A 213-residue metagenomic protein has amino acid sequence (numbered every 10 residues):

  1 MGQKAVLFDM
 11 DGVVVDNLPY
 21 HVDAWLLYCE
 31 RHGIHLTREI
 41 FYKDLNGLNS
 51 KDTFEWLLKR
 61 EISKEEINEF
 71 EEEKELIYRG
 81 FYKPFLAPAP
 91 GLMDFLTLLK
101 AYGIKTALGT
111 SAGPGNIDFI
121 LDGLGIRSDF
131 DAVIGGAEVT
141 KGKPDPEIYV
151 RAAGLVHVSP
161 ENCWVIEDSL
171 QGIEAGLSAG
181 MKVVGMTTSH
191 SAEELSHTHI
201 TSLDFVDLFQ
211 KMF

Functional and structural regions predicted by a protein language model:
M1-K4, T97-K100, G113-F213: Asp-based, Mg2+/Mn2+-dependent phosphohydrolase catalytic module
M1-K43: Active-site neighborhood of HAD-like aspartate-dependent phosphohydrolases
V14, K43, T106-G109, K141 (+1 more regions): Conserved SAM-binding loop
V22, L26, R38, G47-E55 (+1 more regions): An amphipathic alpha-helix signature
Y28-C29, N49-K64, I120, A152-A153: Helix-loop "lid/cap" segments that line or gate small-molecule binding pockets
I34-L36, R60-I62, I126, H157-V158: Helix N-cap/coil-helix junction residues
H35, K105, K182: Residue-level detector of anion-binding/catalytic polar loops
L57-D94, Y102-I104: Metal-dependent phosphoesterase signature
